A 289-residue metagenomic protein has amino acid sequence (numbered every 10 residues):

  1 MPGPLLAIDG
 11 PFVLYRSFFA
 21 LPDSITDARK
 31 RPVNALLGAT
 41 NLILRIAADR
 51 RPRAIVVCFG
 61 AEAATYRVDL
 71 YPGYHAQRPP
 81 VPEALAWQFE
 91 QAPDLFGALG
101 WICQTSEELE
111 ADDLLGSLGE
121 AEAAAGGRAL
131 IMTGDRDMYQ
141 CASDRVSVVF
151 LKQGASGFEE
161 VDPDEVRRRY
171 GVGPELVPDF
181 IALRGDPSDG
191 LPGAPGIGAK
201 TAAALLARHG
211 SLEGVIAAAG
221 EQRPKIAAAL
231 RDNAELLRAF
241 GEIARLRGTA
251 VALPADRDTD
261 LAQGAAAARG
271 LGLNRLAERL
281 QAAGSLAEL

Functional and structural regions predicted by a protein language model:
P2, R53-V56, R145, E160-L289: Non-catalytic nucleic-acid-binding/docking modules located in mid-to-C-terminal regions of nucleic-acid enzymes
P2-M132, R136, Q140-G157, D162 (+1 more regions): Noncatalytic, basic helical substrate-engagement surface that gates or grips nucleic-acid strands
